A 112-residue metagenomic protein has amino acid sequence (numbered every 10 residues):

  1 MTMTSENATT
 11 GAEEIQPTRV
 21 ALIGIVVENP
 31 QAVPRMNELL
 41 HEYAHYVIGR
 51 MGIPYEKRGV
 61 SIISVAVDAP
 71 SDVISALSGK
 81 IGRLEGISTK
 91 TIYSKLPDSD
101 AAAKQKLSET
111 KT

Functional and structural regions predicted by a protein language model:
T2-T112: Long, contiguous binding/interaction regions
